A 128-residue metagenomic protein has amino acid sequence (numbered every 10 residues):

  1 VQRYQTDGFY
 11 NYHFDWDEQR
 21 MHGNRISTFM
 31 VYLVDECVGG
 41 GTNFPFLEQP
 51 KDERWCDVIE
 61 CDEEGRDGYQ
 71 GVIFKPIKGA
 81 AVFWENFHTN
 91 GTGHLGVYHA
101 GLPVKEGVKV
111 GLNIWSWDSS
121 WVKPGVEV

Functional and structural regions predicted by a protein language model:
Q2-V128: Catalytic core of non-heme Fe(II) oxygenases with the double-stranded beta-helix
